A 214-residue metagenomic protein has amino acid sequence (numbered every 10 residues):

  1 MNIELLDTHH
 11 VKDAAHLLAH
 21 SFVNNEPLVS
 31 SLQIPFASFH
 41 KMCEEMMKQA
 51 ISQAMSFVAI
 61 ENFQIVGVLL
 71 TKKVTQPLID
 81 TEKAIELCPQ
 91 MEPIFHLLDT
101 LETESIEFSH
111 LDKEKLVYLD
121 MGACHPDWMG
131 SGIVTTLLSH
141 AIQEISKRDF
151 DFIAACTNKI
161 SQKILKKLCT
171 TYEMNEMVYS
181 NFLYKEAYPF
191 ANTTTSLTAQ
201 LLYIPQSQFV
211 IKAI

Functional and structural regions predicted by a protein language model:
N2-H16, N24-L28: A short beta-loop-alpha structural element at the N-terminal edge of CoA-dependent acyl/N-acetyltransferase catalytic
Q33-S56, I60-V66, L70, Q76 (+1 more regions): Active-site rim helix/loop that mediates acceptor-substrate recognition in acyltransferases
I65, L70-M121, M177-T194: Conserved acyl-donor/pantetheine-binding loop and adjacent beta-alpha core of acyl/acetyltransferases and related
K115-L119, I145-N158: Conserved GNAT acetyl-CoA-binding A-motif
L119-C124, M129-Q143: Conserved acetyl-CoA-binding loop-helix of GNAT-fold acetyltransferases
S146-K147, N158-Y184: Conserved active-site alpha-helix within GNAT-family acetyltransferase domains
S180-I214: C-terminal "cap" of GNAT-fold acetyltransferases
